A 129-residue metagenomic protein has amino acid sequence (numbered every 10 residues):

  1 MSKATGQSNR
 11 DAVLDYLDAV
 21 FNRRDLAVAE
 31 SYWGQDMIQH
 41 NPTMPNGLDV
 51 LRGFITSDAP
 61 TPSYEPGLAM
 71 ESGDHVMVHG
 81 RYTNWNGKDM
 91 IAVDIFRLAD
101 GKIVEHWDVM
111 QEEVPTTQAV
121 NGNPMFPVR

Functional and structural regions predicted by a protein language model:
M1-R129: C-terminal and inter-domain tail/linker signature
